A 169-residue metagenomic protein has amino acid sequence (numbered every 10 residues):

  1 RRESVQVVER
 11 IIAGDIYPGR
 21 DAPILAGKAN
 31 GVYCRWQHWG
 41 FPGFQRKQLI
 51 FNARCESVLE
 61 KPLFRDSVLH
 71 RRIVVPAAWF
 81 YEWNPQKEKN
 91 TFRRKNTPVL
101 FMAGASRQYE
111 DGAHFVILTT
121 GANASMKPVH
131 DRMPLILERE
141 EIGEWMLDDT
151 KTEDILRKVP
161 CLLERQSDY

Functional and structural regions predicted by a protein language model:
R1-Y169: Short linear sequence motif anchored by a di-proline
